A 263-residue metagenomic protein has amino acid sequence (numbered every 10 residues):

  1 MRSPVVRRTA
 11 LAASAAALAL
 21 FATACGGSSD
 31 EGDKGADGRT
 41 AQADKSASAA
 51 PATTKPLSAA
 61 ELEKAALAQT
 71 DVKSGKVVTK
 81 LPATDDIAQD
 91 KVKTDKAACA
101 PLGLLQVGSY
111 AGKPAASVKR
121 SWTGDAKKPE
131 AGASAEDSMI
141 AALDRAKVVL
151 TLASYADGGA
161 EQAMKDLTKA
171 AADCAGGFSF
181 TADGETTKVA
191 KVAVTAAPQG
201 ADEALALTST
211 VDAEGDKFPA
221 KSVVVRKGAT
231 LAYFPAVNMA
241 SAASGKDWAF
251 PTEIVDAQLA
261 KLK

Functional and structural regions predicted by a protein language model:
M1-T23: Sec-dependent bacterial lipoprotein signal peptides
R8-T9, S222, L259: Hydrophobic alpha-helical segments, especially transmembrane helices and their immediate juxtamembrane helical caps
A10-L11, F21-L67, T94-C99, L105-I140: N-terminal low-complexity, Pro/Thr-rich disordered segments that flank secretion/membrane-targeting signals
A50-T84, A88-Q89, S209, G245-E253: Extracytoplasmic/periplasmic mature domains of Sec-exported, cell-envelope-associated bacterial proteins
V78-F218: A small/polar (G/S/T-enriched), proline-flanked helix-loop surface module common in exported/cell-envelope proteins
A190-T252: A short, solvent-exposed beta-edge/loop patch
P251-L262: Short, low-complexity, Pro/Ser/Thr/Gly-rich segments in the mature regions of secreted, periplasmic
